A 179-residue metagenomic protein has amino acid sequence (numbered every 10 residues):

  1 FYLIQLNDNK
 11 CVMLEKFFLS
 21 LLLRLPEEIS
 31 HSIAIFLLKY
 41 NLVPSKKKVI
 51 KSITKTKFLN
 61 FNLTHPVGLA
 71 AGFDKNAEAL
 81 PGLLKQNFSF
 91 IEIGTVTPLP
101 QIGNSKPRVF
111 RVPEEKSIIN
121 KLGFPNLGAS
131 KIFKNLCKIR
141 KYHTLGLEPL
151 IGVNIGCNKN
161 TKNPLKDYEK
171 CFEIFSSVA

Functional and structural regions predicted by a protein language model:
F1-V12: Short, Lys/Arg-enriched N-terminal segments with co-localized hydrophobic residues within the first ~10-30 amino acids
L14-T56, N120-P125, A129: An N-cap/entry alpha-helix motif that binds or orients negatively charged groups
K46-L69, K131-E148: N-terminal amphipathic alpha-helix/helix-capping segment at the start of soluble metabolic enzymes
V67-A71, I91-I93, I151-I155: Hydrophobic faces of well-ordered beta-strands that scaffold small-molecule active sites in alpha/beta enzyme cores
G72-D74, V96, G156-N160: Active-site beta-loop-alpha junctions enriched in small/polar residues
A79-L99: Active-site cofactor/substrate anionic-group-binding motifs, chiefly glycine- and Lys/Arg-rich phosphate-binding loops
G94-L147: A gly/proline- and charged-residue-enriched helix-loop-helix capping module
G146, N163-A179: Alpha/beta enzyme core
